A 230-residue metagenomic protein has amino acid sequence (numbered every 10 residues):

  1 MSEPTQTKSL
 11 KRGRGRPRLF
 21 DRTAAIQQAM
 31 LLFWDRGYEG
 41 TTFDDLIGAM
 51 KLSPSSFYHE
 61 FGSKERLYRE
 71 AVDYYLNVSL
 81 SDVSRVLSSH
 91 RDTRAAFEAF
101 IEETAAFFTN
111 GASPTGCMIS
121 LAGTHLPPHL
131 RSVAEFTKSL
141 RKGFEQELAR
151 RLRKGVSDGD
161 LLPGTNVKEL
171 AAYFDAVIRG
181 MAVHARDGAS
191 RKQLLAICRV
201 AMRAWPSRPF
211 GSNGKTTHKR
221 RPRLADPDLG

Functional and structural regions predicted by a protein language model:
M1-F20, P209-G230: N-terminal intrinsically disordered/low-complexity leader segments
S2, A24, Q28, L32-R66 (+1 more regions): Helix-turn-helix
P4, T115, S120, T165-H184 (+1 more regions): Hydrophobic alpha-helical segments that form the core of small-molecule binding pockets and/or dimer interfaces
R66, E70, S84-T115, V167-F174 (+1 more regions): Hydrophobic alpha-helical connector segments
D73-V78: Short, basic, alpha-helical segments at the C-terminal edge of helix-turn-helix-like DNA-binding modules
L80, A95, R131-D158, K168-E169 (+1 more regions): Amphipathic alpha-helical packing segments from all-alpha helical-bundle domains
A96-F97, N110-S132: Amphipathic alpha-helical segments used for helix-helix packing
F107-N110, K154, F174-K192, A204-G214: Amphipathic C-terminal alpha-helical segment
